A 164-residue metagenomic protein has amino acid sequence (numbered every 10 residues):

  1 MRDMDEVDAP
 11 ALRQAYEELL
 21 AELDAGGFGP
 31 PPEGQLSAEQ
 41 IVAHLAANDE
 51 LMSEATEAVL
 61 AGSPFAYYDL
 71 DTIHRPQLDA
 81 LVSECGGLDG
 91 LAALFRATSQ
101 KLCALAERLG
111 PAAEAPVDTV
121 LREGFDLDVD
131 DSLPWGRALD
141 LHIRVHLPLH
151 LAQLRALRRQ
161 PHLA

Functional and structural regions predicted by a protein language model:
M1-G27, E50-E57, L141, V145-P148: Alpha-helical bundle segments that constitute or directly flank the non-heme di-iron/ferroxidase center
R2-E6, Q35, E84-A92, L133-D140: Active-site oxyanion-binding pockets that recognize sulfate/phosphate
E6-A9, R13, V42, A46 (+5 more regions): Short amphipathic alpha-helical segments with heptad-repeat character
L20-L23, D49, S53, S99-A106 (+2 more regions): A structural signal for well-ordered alpha-helices, especially hydrophobic packing surfaces of coiled-coils
E22, P76-R122, L141: Acidic/histidine-rich alpha-helical segments that form the ligand environment of transition-metal centers
G29-R75, D118-A164: Short, contiguous alpha-helical
